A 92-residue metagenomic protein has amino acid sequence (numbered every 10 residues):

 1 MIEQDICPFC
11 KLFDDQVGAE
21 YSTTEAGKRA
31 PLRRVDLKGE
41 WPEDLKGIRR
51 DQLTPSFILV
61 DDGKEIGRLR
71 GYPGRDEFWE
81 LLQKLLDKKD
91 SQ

Functional and structural regions predicted by a protein language model:
I2, E25-P42: Thiol-based oxidoreductase modules, predominantly thioredoxin-like and allied folds used for disulfide exchange
E3-F9, L53: Short pre-active-site segment immediately N-terminal to redox-active cysteine/selenocysteine motifs in thiol-based
C10-A26: Typically the conserved alpha-helix immediately C-terminal to a functionally engaged Cys/Sec in thioredoxin-like
A26-G27, R49-L53: Extracellular/periplasmic catalytic domains that process cell-envelope and extracellular macromolecules
P42-R49: Short amphipathic alpha-helix with an adjacent loop that forms part of the alpha/beta core around
L53-L69: A short, hydrophobic beta-strand/beta-hairpin element that forms part of a small beta-sheet core
P73-Q92: Thiol-/selenol-based redox modules, centered on thioredoxin-like and closely related oxidoreductase domains
